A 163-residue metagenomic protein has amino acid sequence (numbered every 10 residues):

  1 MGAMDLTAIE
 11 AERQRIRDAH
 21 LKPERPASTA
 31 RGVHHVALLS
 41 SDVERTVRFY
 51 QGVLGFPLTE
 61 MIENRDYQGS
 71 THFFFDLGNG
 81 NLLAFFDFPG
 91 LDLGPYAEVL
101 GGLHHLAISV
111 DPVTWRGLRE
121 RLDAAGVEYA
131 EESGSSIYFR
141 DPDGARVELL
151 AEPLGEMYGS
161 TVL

Functional and structural regions predicted by a protein language model:
G2-E44, L103-L106, V110, G159-L163: N-terminal beta-strand motif that seeds the catalytic metal site of vicinal oxygen chelate
H20-K22, E60, G69, G90-P95: A short, acidic/glycine-rich surface segment
L39-L82: Core segments of cupin and vicinal oxygen chelate
D42-E44, G101-R146, P153-L154: Vicinal oxygen chelate
D76, D87, Y138-R140: Short, well-ordered beta-strand micro-motif
G80-L83, G144-E148: Short, charged/polar, Gly/Pro-enriched secondary-structure boundary elements
L82-F88, D92-S109: Helix-adjacent hinge/juxtasegments
G90, P153-E156: A short acidic/small-residue loop/turn micro-motif
